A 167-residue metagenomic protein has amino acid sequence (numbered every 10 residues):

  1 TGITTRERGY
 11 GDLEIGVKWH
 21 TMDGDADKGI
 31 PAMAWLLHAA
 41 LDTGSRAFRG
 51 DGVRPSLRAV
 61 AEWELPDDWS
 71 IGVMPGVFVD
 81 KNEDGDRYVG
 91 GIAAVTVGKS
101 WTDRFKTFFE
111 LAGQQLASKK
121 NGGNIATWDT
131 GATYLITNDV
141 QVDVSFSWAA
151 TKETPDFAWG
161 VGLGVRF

Functional and structural regions predicted by a protein language model:
T1-F167: Transmembrane beta-barrel domains of Gram-negative outer membranes and organellar outer membranes
